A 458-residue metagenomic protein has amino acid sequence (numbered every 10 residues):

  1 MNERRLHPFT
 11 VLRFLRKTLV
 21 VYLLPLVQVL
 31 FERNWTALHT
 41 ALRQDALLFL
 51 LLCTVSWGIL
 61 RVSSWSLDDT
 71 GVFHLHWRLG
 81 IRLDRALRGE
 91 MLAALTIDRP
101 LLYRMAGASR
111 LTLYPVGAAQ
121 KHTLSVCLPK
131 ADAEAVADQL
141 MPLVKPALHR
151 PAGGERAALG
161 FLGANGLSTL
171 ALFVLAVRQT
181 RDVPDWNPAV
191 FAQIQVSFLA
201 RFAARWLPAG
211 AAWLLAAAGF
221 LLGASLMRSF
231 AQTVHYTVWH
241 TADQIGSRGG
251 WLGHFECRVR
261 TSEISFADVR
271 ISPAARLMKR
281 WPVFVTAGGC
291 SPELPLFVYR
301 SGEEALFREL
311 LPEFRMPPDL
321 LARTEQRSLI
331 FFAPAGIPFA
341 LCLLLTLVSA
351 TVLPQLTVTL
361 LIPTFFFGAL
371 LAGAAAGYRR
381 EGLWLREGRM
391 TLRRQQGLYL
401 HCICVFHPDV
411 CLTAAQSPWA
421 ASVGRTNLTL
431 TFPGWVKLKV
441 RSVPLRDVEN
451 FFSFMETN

Functional and structural regions predicted by a protein language model:
M1-N458: N-terminal basic, Ser/Thr-rich segments that initiate or prime the first beta/alpha elements at protein or domain
